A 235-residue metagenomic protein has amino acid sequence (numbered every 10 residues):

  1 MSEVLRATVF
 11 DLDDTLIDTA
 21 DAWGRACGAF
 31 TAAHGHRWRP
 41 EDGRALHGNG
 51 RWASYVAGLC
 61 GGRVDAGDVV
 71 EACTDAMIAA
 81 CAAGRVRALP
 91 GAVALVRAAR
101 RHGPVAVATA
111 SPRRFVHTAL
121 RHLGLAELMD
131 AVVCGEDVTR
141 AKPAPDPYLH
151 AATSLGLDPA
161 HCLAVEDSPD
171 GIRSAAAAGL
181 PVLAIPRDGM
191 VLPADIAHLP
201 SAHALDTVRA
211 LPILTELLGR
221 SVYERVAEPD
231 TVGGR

Functional and structural regions predicted by a protein language model:
M1-L5, R113, H117-R235: Asp-based, Mg2+/Mn2+-dependent phosphohydrolase catalytic module
S2-R101: N-terminal helical cap/lid subdomain that shapes the substrate entry/recognition surface in HAD-like hydrolases
D14, R101-V105, D130-V132: Surface-exposed, interaction-prone regions with an acidic/low-complexity signature
L16, A45, A88, V105-A108 (+2 more regions): Conserved SAM-binding loop
A20-D21, G50, V93, A110-R113 (+2 more regions): Alpha-helix N-cap/helix-start capping motif
C27, A92-R121, A175: Substrate-recognition element of Asp-dependent hydrolases with the DxDx(T/V) motif
R37, P104-V105, D158, P181: Residue-level detector of anion-binding/catalytic polar loops
